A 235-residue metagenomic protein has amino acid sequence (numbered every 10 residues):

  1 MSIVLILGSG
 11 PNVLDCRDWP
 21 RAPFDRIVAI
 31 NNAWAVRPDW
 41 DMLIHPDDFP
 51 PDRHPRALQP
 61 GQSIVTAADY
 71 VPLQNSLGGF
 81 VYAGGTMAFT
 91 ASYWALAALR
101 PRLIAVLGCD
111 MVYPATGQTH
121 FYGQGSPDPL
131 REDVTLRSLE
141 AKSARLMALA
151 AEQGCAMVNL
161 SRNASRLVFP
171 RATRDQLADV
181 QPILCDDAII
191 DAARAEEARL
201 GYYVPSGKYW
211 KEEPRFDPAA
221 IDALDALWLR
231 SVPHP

Functional and structural regions predicted by a protein language model:
M1-P235: Metal-ion/cofactor- or nucleotide/acyl-coenzyme-handling active-site neighborhoods
